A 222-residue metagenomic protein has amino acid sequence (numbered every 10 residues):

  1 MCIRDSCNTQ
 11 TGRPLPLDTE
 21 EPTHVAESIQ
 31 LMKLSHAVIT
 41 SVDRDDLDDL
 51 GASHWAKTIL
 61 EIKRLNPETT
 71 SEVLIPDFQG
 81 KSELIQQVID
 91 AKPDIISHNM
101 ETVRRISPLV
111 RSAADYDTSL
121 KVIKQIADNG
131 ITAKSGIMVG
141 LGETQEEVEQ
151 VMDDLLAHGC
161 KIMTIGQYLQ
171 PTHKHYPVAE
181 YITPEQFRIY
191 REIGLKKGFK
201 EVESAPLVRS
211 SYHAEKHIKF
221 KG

Functional and structural regions predicted by a protein language model:
M1-I3: Short, small-residue-biased leader/transition segments that mark boundaries at the very start of proteins
D5-T9: Iron-sulfur cluster-binding cysteine motifs and their immediate structural context in ferredoxin-like electron-transfer
Q10-V38: Conserved alpha-helical substructure of the radical SAM core
T23-K33, K57-T69, E83, D90-K92 (+1 more regions): Auxiliary Fe-S-binding modules of radical SAM enzymes
A37-A56, E143-E147: Conserved glycine-rich "GG(E/T)P / GGGxP" loop and the immediately following alpha-helix in the radical SAM core
T40-D49, R104-R111, T172-K174: Glycine-rich, proline-tolerant flexible connector loops at the mouths of alpha/beta enzymes
V42-R44, P76, M100-V103, Q167-Y168 (+1 more regions): Short, ordered loop/turn segments at secondary-structure junctions
L50-S53, K81-I89: Distinct, well-ordered alpha-helical segments
